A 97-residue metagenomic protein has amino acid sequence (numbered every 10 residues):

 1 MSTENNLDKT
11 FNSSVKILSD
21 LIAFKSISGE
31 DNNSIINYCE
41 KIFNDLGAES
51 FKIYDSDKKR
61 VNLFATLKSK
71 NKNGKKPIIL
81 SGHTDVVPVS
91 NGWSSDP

Functional and structural regions predicted by a protein language model:
S2-P97: Acidic/His- and Gly-rich active-site-bordering loop/insert found across diverse amide/peptide-bond hydrolases
